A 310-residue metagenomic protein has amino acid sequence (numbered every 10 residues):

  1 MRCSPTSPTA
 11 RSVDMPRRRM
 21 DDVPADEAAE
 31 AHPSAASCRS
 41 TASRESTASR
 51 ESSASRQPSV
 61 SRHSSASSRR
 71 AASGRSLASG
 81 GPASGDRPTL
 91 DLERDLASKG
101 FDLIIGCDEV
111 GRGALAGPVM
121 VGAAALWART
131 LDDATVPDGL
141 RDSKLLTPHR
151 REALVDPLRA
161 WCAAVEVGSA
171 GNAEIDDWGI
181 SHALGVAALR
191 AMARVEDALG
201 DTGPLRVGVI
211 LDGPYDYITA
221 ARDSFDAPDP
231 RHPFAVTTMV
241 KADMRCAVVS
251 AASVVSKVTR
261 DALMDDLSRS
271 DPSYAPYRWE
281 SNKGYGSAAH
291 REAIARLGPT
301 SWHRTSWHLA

Functional and structural regions predicted by a protein language model:
R2-E45, R50, R56, R62-A310: RNase H-like, Mg2+-dependent phosphodiesterase core, and more generally RNA phosphate-backbone-engaging helix-loop
